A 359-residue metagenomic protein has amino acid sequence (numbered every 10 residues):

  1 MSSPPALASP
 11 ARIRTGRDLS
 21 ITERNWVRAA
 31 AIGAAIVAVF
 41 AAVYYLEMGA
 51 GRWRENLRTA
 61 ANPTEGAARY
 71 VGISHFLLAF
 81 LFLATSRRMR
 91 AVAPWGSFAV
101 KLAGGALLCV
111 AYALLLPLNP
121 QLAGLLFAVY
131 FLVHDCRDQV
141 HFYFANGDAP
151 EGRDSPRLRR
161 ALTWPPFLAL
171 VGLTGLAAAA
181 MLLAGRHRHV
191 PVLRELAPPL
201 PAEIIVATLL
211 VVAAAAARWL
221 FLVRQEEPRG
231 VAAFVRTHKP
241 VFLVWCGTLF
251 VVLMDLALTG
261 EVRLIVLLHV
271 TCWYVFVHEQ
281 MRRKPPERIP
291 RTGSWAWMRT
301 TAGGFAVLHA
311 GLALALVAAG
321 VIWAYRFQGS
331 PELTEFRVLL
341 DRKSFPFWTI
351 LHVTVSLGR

Functional and structural regions predicted by a protein language model:
S2-S74, F345-W348, V353, L357-G358: N-terminal signal-anchor module of multipass membrane proteins
R12, P63-S86, V133-H141: Central hydrophobic cores of alpha-helical transmembrane segments in multi-pass inner-membrane proteins across all
W26-A41, K101-L108, F167-G172: Alpha-helical transmembrane segments
Y44-R54, G175-L193, G320-P331: Membrane-helix interface motif
E65-H75, Q121-V133, A207-V211, T259-Y274 (+1 more regions): Hydrophobic core segments of alpha-helical transmembrane domains in multi-pass membrane proteins
G96, L107-A202: Membrane-interface helix-loop-helix junctions at boundaries between adjacent transmembrane segments
F167-W245: Loop-centered beta-sheet repeat module
W245-R359: C-terminal transmembrane-bundle signature of multipass membrane proteins, characterized by strong activation on
